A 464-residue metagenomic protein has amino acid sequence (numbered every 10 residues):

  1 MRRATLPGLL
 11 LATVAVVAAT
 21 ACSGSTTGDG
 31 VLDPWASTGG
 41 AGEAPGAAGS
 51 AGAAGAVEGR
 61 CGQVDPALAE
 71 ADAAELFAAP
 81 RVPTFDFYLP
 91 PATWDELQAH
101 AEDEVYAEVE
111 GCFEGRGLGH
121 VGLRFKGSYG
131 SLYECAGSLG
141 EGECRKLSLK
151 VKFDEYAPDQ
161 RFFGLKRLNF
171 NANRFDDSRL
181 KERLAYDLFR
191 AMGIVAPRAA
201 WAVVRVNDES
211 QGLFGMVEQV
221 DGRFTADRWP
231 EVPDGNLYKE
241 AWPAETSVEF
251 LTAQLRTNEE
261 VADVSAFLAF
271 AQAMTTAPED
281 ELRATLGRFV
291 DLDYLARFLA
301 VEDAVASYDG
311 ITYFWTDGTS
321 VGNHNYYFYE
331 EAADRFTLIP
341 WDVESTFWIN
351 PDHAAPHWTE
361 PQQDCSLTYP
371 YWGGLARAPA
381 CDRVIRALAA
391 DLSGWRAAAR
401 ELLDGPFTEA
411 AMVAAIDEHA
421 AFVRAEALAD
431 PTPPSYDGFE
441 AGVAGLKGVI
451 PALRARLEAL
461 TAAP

Functional and structural regions predicted by a protein language model:
M1, T5, L11-T13, V17-D65: Ser/Thr-rich, Pro/Gly/Ala-heavy low-complexity intrinsically disordered linkers and tails of secreted extracellular
T5-L6, L457: Sequence-pattern detector for short linear motifs and compositional/periodic biases rather than a specific fold
S25, D33, A54-P464: Phosphate/dinucleotide-binding and metal-coordinating scaffold of catalytic cores in nucleotide-dependent enzymes
